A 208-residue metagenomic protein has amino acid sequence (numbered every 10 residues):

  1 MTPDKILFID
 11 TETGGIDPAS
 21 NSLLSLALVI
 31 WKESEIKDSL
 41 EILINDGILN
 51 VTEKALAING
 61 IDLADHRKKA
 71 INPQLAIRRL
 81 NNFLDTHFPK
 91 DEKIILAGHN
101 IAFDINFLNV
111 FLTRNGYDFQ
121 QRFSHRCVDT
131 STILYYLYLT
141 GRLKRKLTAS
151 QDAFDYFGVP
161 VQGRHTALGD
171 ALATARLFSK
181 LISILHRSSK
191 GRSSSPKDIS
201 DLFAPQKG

Functional and structural regions predicted by a protein language model:
M1-N109, D155, V159, H165 (+1 more regions): Conserved non-catalytic scaffold segment of RNase H-like nuclease domains
T13-G15, T132, A173: Short, glycine/acidic-enriched loop or turn micro-motifs at the edges of active sites
N21, Y117-D118, Y135-T140: Catalytic phosphate/metal-binding cores of nucleic-acid and nucleotide-processing enzymes, i.e., regions that mediate
D85-E92, G116-F119, S188: Alpha-helix termini
I105-R126: Substrate-recognition/cap helix-loop segment adjacent to the acidic, metal-dependent catalytic center of Asp-based
C127-K144: Short alpha-helix plus adjacent loop in nuclease-associated cores
R142-A153: A structural motif
D155-Y156, L172-G208: Acidic two-metal-ion nuclease catalytic site recognized across multiple nuclease folds, prominently DnaQ/RNase D-T
